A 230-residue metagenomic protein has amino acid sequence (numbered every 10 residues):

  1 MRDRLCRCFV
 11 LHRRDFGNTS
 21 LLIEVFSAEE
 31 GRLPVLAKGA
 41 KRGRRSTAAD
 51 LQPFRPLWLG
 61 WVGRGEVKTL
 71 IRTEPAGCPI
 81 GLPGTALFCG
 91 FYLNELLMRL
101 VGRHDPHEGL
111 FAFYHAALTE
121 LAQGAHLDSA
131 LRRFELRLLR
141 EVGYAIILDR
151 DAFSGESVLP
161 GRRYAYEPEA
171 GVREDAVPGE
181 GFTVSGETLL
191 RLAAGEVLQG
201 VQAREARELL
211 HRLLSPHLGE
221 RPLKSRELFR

Functional and structural regions predicted by a protein language model:
M1-L22, F26-R230: Non-catalytic alpha-helical scaffolds and adjoining flexible linkers that form interface surfaces for assembly
